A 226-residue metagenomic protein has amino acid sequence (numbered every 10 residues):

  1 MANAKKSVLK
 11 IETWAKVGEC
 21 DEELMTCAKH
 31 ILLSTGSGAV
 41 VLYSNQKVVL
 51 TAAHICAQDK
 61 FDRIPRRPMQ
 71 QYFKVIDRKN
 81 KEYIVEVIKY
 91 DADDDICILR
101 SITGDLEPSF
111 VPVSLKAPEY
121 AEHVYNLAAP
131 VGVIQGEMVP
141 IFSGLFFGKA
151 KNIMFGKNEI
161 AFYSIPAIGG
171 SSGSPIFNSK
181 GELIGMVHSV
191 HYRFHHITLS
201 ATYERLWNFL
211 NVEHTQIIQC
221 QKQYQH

Functional and structural regions predicted by a protein language model:
M1, A39-V40, Q58-P65, E86-I88 (+1 more regions): Active-site substrate-binding loop(s) of clan PA
M1, Q70, I84, P108 (+2 more regions): C-terminal cap/linker of serine protease catalytic domains
N3-T26, V124: A short, Trp-centered hydrophobic/proline-enriched beta-strand micro-motif
G18-A52, Y83, G173, I197: A conserved glycine-rich beta-strand in the N-terminal activation segment of trypsin-fold
A39, P166-V187: Catalytic nucleophile loop of clan PA
V41-A92: Catalytic-histidine neighborhood of serine endopeptidases, predominantly the chymotrypsin-like S1/PA family
K47-T51, D95-I102, F162-Y163: A generic structural motif
P108-E159, A167-S171, V187-T198: Flexible, gly/ser-rich surface segments that form the specificity/activation loops bordering the active-site cleft
